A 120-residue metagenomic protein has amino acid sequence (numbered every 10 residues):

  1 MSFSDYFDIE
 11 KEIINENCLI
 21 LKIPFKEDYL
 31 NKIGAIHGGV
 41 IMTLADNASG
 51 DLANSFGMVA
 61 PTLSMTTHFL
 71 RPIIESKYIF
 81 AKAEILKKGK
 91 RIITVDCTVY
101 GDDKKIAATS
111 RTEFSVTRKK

Functional and structural regions predicted by a protein language model:
M1-K120: Terminal targeting signals and extreme-terminal segments of soluble enzymes
